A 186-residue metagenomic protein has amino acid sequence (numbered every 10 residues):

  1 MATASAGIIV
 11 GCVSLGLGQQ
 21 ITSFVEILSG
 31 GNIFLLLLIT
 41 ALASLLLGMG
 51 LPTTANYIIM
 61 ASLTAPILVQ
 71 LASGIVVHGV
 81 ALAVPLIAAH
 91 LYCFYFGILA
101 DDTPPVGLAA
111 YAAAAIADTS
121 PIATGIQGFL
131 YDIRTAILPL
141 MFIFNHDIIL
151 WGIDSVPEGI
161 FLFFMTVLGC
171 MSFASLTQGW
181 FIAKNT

Functional and structural regions predicted by a protein language model:
M1-L17, L37-G50: Core transmembrane alpha-helical segments of multi-pass membrane transporters/permeases
M1-S5, G30-I39, L130-L138, G169: Hydrophobic alpha-helical transmembrane segments of multipass membrane transporters and ion channels, focusing on
I8, L42-L46, P66-I67, L71 (+1 more regions): Alpha-helical transmembrane segments of multipass membrane proteins
C12-L28, H146-V156: Membrane-interface helix termini and inter-helical loops of multi-pass transporters
I33-L47, G74-L99, A123-R134: Alpha-helical transmembrane segments of multi-pass membrane proteins
L46-A55, G179-T186: Membrane-helix interface "capping/anchor" motifs
T53-F96, V106-A123: Hydrophobic transmembrane alpha-helices that form the pore/transport pathway of multi-pass ion and small-solute
Y95-N185: Juxtamembrane and boundary regions of transmembrane helices in multi-pass small-molecule transporters and channels
